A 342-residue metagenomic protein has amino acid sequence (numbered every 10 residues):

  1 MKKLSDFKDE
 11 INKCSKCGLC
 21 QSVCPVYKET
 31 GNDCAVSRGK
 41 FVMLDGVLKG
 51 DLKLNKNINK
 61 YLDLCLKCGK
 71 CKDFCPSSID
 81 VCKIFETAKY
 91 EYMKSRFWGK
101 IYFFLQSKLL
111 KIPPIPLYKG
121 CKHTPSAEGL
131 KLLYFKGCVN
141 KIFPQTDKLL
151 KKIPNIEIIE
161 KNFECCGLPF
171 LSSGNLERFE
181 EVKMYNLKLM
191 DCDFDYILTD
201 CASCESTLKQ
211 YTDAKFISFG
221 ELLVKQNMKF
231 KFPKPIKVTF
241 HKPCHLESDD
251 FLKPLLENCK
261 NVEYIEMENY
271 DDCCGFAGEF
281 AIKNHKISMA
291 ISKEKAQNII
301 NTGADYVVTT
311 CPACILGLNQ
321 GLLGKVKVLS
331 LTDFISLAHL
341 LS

Functional and structural regions predicted by a protein language model:
M1-K60: N-terminal cysteine/histidine-rich coordination modules
D9-Y27, N59-I79, C244-H245, D271-D272: Cysteine-centered iron-sulfur cluster-binding motifs in ferredoxin-type domains/subunits of redox enzymes
S22-L48, D73-Y92, S172-E180, K209-T212 (+3 more regions): Iron-sulfur (Fe-S) cluster-binding segments and ferredoxin-like electron-carrier domains, especially [2Fe-2S]
F41-Y211: Iron-sulfur-cluster electron-transfer modules
L133-Y134, T239, D305-V308: Conserved beta-strand elements of the Class I
E160-K161, M228, V238-K286: Redox- and metal-dependent alpha/beta enzyme cores, enriched for Fe-S-associated oxidoreductases and cofactor-handling
D200-A202, G220, T310-P312: Helix N-cap/beta->alpha junction signal
D213-K234, M267-D272, L323-S342: Short, flexible loop segments at boundaries between secondary-structure elements
